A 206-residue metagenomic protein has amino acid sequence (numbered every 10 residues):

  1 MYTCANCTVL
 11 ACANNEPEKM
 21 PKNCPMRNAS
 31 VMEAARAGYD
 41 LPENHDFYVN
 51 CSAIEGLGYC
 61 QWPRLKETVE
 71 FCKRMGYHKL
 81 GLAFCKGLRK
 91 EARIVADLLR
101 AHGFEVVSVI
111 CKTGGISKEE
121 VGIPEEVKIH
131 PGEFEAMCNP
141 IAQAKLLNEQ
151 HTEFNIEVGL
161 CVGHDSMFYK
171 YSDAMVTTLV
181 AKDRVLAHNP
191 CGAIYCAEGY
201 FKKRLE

Functional and structural regions predicted by a protein language model:
M1-K79, K86-K90: Electropositive, gly/pro-rich neighborhoods at or near active sites that engage anionic ligands
G58-W62, F84-A92, G114-G115, N155-S166: Gly/Ser/Thr-rich loops at beta-strand to alpha-helix junctions that form or flank small-molecule/cofactor-binding
R74-G81, L146-E153: Short, surface-exposed connector motifs at secondary-structure boundaries
K90-Q143: Long, charge-dense
H102, Y171-M175: Short, structured coil segments at secondary-structure junctions
V109, V158, L179-K182: Generic beta-sheet signal
M137-T152, L160-H164: A short, acidic, amphipathic alpha-helical segment used as a generic capping/interface helix at domain edges
T177-E206: C-terminal functional extensions of proteins
